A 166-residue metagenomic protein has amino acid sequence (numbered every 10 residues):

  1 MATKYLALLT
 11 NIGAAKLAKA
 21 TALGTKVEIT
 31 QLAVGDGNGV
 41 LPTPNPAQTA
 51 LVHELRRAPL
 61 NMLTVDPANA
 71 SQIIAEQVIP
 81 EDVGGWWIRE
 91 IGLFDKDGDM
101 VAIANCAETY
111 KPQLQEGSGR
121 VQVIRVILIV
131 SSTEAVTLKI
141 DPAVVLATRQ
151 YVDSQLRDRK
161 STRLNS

Functional and structural regions predicted by a protein language model:
M1-L146, R157-D158: N-terminal assembly/attachment segments of tailed bacteriophage virion structural proteins
V152-S154: Charged heptad-repeat coiled-coil "rod" segments that mediate homo-/hetero-oligomerization in large eukaryotic
K160-S166: Conserved small/polar residues in nucleotide/adenosyl-binding loops
